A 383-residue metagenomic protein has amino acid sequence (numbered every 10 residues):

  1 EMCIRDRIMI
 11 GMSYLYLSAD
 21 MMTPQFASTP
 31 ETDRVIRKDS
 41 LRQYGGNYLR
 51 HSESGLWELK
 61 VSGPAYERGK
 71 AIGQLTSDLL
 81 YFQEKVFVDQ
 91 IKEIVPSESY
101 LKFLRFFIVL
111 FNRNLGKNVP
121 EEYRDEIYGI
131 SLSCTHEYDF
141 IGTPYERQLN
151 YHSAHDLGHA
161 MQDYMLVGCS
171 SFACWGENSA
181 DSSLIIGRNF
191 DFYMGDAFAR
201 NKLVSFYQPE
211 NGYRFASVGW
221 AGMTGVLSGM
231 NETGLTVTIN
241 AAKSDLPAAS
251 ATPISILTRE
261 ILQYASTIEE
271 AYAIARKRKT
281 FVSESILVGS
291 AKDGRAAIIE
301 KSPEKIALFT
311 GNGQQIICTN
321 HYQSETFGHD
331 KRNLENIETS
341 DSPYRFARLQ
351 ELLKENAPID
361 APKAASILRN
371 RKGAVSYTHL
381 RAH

Functional and structural regions predicted by a protein language model:
E1-D6, T378-H383: Conserved small/polar residues in nucleotide/adenosyl-binding loops
R5-Y14: Hydrophobic membrane-insertion alpha-helices, especially the h-region of bacterial N-terminal signal peptides
Y14-H136, G176-N178, L184-I185, N189-R381: C-terminal, well-structured catalytic/ligand-binding subdomain of enzymes
H136, F140-G187: Gly/Pro-rich turn-and-neighbor structural signature
